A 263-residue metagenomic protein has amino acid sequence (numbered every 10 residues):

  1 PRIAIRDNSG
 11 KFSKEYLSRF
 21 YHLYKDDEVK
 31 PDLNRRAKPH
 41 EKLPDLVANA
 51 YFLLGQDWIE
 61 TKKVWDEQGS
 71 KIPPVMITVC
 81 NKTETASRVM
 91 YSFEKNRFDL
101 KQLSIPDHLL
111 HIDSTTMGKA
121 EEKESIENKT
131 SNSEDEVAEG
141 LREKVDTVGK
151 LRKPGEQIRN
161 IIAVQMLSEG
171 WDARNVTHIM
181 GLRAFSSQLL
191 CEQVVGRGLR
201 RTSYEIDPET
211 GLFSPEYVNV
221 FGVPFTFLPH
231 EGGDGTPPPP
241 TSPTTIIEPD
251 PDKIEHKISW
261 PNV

Functional and structural regions predicted by a protein language model:
P1-V75, N81-T83, S87-L110, T116 (+2 more regions): Helicase-associated low-complexity regulatory tails and linkers flanking the ATPase motor
I162-V176, G196-G198: SF2 helicase motor core recognition
T177-A184: Short helix/strand-bridging catalytic loops that position acidic/His residues to coordinate divalent metals and engage
